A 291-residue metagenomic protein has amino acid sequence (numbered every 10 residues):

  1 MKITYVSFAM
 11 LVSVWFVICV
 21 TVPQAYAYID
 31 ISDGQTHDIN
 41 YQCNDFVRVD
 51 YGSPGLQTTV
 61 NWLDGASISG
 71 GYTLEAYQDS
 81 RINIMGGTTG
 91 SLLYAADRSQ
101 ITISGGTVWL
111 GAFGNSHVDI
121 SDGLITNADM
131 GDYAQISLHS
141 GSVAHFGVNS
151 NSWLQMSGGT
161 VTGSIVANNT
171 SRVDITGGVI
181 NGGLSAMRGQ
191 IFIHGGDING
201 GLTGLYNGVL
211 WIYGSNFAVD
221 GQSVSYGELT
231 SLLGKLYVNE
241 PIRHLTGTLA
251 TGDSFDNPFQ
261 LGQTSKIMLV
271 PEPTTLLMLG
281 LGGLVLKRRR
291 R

Functional and structural regions predicted by a protein language model:
M1-V6: N-terminal secretory signal peptides that target proteins for export/translocation
F8, V12-C19, L276-R291: C-terminal cell-surface anchoring/sorting signal
P23-I29, G262-L281: Short, threonine-centered small-residue motifs that mark membrane-proximal processing/anchoring sites and TM-junction
Q24-N40: Boundary/junction segments of secreted and surface-exposed precursor proteins
A27, Q35, D45, L56-T58 (+24 more regions): The right-handed parallel beta-helix/beta-solenoid scaffold, focusing on the short coil/turn and N-cap positions
N40-S53, L261-Q263: Terminal leader/tail segments of proteins
G204-I267: Leucine-rich solenoid repeat scaffolds
